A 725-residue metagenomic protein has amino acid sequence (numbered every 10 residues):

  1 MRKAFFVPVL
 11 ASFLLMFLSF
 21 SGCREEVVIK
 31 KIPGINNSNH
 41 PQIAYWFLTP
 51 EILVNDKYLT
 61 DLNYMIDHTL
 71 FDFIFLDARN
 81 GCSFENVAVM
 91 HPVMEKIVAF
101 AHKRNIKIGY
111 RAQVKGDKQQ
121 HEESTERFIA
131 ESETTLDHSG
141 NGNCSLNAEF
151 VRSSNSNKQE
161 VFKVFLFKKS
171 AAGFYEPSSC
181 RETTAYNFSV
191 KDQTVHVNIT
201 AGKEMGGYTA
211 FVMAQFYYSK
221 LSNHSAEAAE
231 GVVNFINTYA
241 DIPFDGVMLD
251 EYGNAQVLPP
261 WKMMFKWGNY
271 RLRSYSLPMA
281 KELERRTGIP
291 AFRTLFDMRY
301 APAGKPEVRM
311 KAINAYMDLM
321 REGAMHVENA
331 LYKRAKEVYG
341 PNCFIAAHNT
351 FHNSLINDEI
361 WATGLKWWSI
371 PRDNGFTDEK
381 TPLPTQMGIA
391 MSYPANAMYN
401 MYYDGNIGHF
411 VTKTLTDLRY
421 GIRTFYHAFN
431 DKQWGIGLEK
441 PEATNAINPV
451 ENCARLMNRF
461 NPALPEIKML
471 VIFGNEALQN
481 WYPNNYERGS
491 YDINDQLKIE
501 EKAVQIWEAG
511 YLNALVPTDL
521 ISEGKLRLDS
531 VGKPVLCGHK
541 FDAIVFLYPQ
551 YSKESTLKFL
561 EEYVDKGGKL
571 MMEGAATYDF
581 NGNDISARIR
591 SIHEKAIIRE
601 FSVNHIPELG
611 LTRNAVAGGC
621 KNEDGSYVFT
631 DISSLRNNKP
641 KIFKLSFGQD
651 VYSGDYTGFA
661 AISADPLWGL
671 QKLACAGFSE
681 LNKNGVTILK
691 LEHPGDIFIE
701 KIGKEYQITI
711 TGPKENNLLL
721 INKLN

Functional and structural regions predicted by a protein language model:
M1-A4: Positively charged n-region of N-terminal signal peptides that target proteins for export
F6-V7, I592: General helical structural elements
V7-P8, E25: Residue-level detector of bioactive/disordered segments in secreted/extracellular proteins and virion assembly
P8-S19: Bacterial N-terminal signal peptides
F17-A255, R334, E680-N725: Mature N-terminal, pre-catalytic/accessory segment of carbohydrate-active enzymes
V54, F73-I74, M94-Y110, V114 (+4 more regions): Carbohydrate-binding surfaces of carbohydrate-active enzymes
